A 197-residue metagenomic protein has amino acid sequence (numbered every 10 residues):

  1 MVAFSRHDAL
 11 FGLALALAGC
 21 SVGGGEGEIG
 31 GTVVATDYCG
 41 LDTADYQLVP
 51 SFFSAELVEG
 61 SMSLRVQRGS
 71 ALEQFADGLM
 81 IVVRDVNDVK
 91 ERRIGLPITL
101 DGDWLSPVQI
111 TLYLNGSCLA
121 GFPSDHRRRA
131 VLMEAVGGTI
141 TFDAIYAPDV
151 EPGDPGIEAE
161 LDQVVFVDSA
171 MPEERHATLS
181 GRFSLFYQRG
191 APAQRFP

Functional and structural regions predicted by a protein language model:
M1-F11: Bacterial N-terminal signal peptides that target proteins for export
L17-G19: C-terminal motif of bacterial Sec signal peptides marking the signal peptidase cleavage site
S21-G24: Bacterial signal peptide processing site
G30-S54: Post-signal peptide N-terminal segment of mature Sec-exported envelope proteins
E56-G153: Surface-exposed helix/loop patches within compact recognition domains
I110, N115-C118, P123, E158-S169 (+1 more regions): Generic short beta-strand segments
D149-I157, A191-P192: Edge/loop elements at the starts and ends of beta-strands within beta-rich repeat scaffolds
L161-P197: Edge beta-strand at a domain terminus
